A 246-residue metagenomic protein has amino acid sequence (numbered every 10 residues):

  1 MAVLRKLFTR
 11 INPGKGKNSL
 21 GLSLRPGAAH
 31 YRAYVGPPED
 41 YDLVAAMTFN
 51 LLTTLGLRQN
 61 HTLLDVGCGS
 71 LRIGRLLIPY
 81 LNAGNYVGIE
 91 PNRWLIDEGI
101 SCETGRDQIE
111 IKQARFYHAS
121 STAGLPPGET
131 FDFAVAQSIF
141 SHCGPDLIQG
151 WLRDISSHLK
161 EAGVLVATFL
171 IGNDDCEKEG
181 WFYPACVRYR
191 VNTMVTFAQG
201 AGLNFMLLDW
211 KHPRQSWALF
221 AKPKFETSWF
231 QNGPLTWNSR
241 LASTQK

Functional and structural regions predicted by a protein language model:
A2-L55, S70-P126, C143-G150, D154 (+1 more regions): Class I (Rossmann-like) S-adenosyl-L-methionine-dependent methyltransferase catalytic domain, capturing the SAM-binding
N60-G69: Conserved class I S-adenosyl-L-methionine
T62, A162-V164: Short glycine-centered segments of the SAM/dcSAM-binding site in methyltransferase folds
D65, E90, D132: Acidic active-site catalytic centers that drive phospho-/nucleotidyl reactions and related ester hydrolyses
G124-A134: A short acidic, Gly/Pro-enriched loop at the edge of an enzyme's catalytic core that lines a small-molecule cofactor
F133-D146: A short SAM/SAH-binding and catalytic strip from SAM-dependent methyltransferases
